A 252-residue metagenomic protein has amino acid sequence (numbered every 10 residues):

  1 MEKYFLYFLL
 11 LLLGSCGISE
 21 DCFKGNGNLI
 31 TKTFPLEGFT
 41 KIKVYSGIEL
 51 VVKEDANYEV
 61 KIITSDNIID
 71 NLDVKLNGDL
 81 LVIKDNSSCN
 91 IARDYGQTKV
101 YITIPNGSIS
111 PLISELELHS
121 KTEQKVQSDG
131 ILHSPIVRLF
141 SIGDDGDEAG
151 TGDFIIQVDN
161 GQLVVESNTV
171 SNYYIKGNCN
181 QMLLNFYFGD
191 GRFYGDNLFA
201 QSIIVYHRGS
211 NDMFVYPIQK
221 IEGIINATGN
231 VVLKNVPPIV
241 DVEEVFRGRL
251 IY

Functional and structural regions predicted by a protein language model:
M1-C16: Sec-dependent bacterial lipoprotein signal peptides
C16-N67, N86-I109, Q124-V126, D145-D153 (+1 more regions): Short acidic/polar N-terminal linker immediately downstream of export determinants
T40-V52, S108-Y252: Extended, compositionally simple hydrophobic/Ser/Thr-rich segments that build repetitive fibrous architectures
E59, G78-L80: A generic structural signal for beta-strand entry/edge sites
L72-G78: Solvent-exposed adhesion/ligand-recognition segments of exported proteins
L80-N86: Short carbohydrate-recognition loop motifs
